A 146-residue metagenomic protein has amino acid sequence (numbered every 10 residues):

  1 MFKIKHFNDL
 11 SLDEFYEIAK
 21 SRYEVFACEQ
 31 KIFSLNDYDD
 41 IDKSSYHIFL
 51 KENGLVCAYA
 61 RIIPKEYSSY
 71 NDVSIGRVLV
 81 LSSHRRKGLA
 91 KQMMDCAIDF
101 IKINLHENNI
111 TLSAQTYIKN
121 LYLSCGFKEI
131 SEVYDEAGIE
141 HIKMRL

Functional and structural regions predicted by a protein language model:
M1-D37, D42-H47, K51-V56: Short amphipathic alpha-helix that is part of the acyltransferase structural core
F49, L55-K65, D72-L79: Conserved beta-strand in the GNAT
K65-I75, R85, N104-N108, G138-E140: A conserved beta-turn-beta hairpin within the catalytic core of GNAT-like acetyltransferases that forms part
V80, R86-D99: Conserved acetyl-CoA-binding loop-helix of GNAT-fold acetyltransferases
L81-S82, S113-Q115: Residue-level recognition of the GNAT/N-acetyltransferase active site
M94, I101-A114: Conserved GNAT acetyl-CoA-binding A-motif
T111-S113, L123, K128-K143: Conserved catalytic-core motifs of GNAT/GCN5-like acyltransferases
